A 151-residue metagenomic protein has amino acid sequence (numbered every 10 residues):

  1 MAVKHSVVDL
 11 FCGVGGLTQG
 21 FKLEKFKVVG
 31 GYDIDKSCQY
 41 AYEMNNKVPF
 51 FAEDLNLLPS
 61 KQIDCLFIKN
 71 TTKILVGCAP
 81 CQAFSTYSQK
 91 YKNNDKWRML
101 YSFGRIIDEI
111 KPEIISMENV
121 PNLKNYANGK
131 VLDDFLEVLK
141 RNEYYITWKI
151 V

Functional and structural regions predicted by a protein language model:
F11-V14: Class I SAM-dependent methyltransferase "Motif I" SAM/SAH-binding loop
G20-K27, N45: A short, Lys/Arg-enriched amphipathic alpha-helix followed by its capping loop at the start of a domain
D33-S37, L55: Short beta->alpha hinge that forms the Motif I/post-I loop of the SAM-binding pocket
K36-Y40, S60: Short alpha-helix immediately C-terminal to the canonical SAM-binding loop
Y40-F51: Short, conserved SAM-binding/catalytic segment of Class I S-adenosyl-L-methionine-dependent methyltransferases
F51-P59, I150: Conserved acidic residues
K61-T71, Q82-V151: Class I S-adenosyl-L-methionine
